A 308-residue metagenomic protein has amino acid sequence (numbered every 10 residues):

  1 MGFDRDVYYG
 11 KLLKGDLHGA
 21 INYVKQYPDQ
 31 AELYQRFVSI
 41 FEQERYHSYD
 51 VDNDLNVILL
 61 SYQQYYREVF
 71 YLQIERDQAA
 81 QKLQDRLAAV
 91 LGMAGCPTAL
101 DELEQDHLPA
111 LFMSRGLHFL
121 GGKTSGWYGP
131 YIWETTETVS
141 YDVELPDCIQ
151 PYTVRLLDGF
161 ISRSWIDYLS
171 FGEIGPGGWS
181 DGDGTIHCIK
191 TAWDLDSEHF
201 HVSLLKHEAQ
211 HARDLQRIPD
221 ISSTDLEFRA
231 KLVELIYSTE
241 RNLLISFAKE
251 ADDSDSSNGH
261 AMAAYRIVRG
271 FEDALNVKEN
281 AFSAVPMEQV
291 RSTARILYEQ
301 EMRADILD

Functional and structural regions predicted by a protein language model:
M1-H118: N-terminal low-structure segments adjacent to metalloprotease catalytic domains across cellular compartments
G2-F41, S140-C148, Y152-W165, L243 (+4 more regions): N-terminal maturation segment of proteins
D29, Y66, S222-N258: Post-HExxH zinc-binding segment in Zn-dependent metallohydrolases
E104-K190, D194-L195: Auxiliary, metal-adjacent structural segments of Zn-dependent hydrolase domains
I186-L204, D220-I221: Short pre-active-site segment immediately N-terminal to the catalytic Zn-binding motif
H201, L205, L226, A263: Catalytic-loop motifs flanking and including active-site residues across diverse enzymes
V202-Q216: Active-site recognition of the HExxH zinc-binding catalytic motif
T239-D308: Long, well-structured alpha-helical subdomains associated with metal-dependent extracellular/ecto-lumenal hydrolases
